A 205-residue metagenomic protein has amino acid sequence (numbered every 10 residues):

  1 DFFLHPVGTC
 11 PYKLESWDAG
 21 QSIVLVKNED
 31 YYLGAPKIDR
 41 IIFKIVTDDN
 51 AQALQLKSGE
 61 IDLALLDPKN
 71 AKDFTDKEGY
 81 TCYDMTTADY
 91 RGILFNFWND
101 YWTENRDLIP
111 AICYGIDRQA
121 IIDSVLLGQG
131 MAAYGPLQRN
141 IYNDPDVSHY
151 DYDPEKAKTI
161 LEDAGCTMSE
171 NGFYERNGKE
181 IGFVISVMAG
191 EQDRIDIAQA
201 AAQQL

Functional and structural regions predicted by a protein language model:
D1-A35, R40, P154-E155, T159: Gly/Pro-rich hinge or "lid" segments in bacterial periplasmic/extracellular proteins
F3, N28-F74, A202-Q203: Ligand-site clamp/hinge motif
W17-G20, N28-D30, V46-D48, K69 (+6 more regions): Solvent-exposed coil/turn segments that connect beta secondary-structure elements in extracytoplasmic/periplasmic
Q21-I23, D89-I93, G135, N140: Small-molecule pocket liners
V26, E104-Q203: Append "and occasionally in soluble cytosolic enzymes with long acidic Gly/Pro-rich linkers
K72-D84: Ligand-binding "clamshell"
T81-N96: Periplasmic-binding protein-like
